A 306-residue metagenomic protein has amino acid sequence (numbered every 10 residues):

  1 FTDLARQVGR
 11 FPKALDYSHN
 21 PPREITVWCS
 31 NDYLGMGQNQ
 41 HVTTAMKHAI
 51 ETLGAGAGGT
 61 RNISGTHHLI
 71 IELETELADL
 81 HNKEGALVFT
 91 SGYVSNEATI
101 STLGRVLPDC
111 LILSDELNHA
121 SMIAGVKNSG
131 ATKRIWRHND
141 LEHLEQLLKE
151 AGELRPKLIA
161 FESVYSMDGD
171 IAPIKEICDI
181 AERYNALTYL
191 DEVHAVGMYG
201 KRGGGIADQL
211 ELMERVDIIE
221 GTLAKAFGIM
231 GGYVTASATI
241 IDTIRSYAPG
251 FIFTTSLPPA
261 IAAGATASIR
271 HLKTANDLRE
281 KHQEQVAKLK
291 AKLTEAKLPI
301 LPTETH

Functional and structural regions predicted by a protein language model:
F1-L53, A186: N-terminal "arm"/small-domain region of PLP-dependent enzymes with the aminotransferase-like
D32, R134, H138-L190: Active-site phosphate-binding strand-loop segment of PLP-dependent enzymes
T43-S91: Conserved N-terminal alpha-helix of the aminotransferase class I/II PLP-enzyme fold
S91, L113-S129: Substrate-binding/gating loop at the entrance of the active-site cleft, primarily in PLP-dependent aminotransferase-like
I100-A120: Conserved PLP-anchoring active-site segment centered on the Schiff-base-forming lysine
A172, T266-T305: Conserved PLP-dependent catalytic core of the aminotransferase class-I/II
N185, G205-L223, D242, S246: Conserved active-site segment immediately N-terminal to the catalytic lysine that forms the internal aldimine
I218-E220, F227-N276: Conserved core segment of the aminotransferase class I/II
